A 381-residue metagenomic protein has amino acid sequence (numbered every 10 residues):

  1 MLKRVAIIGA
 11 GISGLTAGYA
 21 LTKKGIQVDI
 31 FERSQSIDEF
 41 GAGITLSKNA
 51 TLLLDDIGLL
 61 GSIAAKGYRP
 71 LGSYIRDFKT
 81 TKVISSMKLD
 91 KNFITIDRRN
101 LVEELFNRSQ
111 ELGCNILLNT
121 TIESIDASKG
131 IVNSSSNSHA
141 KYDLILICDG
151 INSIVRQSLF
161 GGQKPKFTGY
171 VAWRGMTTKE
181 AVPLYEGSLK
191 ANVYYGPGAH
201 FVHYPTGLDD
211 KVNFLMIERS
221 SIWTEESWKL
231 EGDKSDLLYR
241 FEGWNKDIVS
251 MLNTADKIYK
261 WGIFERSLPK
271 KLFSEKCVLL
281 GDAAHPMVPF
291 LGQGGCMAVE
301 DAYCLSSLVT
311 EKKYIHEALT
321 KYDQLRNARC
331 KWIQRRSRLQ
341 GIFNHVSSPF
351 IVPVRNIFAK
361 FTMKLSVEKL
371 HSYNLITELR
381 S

Functional and structural regions predicted by a protein language model:
M1-A6, T81, S250, F273 (+2 more regions): C-terminal helical "tail/cap" subdomain of flavin- and related membrane-associated enzymes
M1-V5, T22, S47-T178, S221-L238 (+1 more regions): Conserved N-terminal helical subregion
A10-K23, F31, L146-I147, H203 (+2 more regions): Conserved mid-domain beta->alpha element of the FAD-binding
S13, S36, N152: Conserved Rossmann-like nucleotide-cofactor binding loop
T22-F40: Glycine-rich FAD pyrophosphate-binding loop
S36-L52: Conserved N-terminal glycine-rich FAD pyrophosphate-binding loop of Rossmann-like flavoproteins
L189-W223, F241, I263: Active-site substrate-recognition segment that forms the wall of the catalytic cavity or substrate channel
S227-Y259, I315: Flavin-binding catalytic cores
